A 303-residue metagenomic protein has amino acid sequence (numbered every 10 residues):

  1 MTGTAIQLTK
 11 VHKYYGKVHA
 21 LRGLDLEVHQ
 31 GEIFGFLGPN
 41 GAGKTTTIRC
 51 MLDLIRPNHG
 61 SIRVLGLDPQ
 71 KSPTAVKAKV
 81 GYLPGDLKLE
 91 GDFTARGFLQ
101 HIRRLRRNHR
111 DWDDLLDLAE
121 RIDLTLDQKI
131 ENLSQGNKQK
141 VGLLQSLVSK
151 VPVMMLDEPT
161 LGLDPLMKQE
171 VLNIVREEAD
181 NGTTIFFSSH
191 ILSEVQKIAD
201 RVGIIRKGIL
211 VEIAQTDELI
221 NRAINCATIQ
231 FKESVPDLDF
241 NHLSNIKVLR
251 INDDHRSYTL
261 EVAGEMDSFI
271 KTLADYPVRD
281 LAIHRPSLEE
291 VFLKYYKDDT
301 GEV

Functional and structural regions predicted by a protein language model:
M1-T4, D299-T300: Extreme N-terminus of proteins, especially the signal/transit-peptide cleavage junction and the first residues
G3-L8, K13-R206, L210-E212: ABC transporter nucleotide-binding domains
Q30, A95, T216, R285-L288: Structural motif detector for alpha-helix initiation sites
S72, Q215, S268: Short acidic active-site motifs
L172-E261: ABC transporter nucleotide-binding domain
N225-D299, V303: Short, charged/small-residue-rich alpha-helical element at the C-terminal edge of ABC transporter nucleotide-binding
